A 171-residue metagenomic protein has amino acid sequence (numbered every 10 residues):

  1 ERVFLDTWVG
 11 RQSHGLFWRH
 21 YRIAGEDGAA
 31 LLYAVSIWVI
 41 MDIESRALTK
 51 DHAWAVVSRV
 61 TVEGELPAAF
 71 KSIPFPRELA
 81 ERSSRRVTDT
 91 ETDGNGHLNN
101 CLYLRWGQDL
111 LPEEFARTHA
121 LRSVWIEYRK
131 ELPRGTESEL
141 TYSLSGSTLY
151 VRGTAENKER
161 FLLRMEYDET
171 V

Functional and structural regions predicted by a protein language model:
R2-F75, Y128-G135, S143-V171: HotDog/MaoC-like acyl-thioester-processing domains
S72, R82-S83: A short alpha-helix capping/helix-coil boundary motif
L79, R85-Y167: Acidic/His-leaning functional-site neighborhoods
